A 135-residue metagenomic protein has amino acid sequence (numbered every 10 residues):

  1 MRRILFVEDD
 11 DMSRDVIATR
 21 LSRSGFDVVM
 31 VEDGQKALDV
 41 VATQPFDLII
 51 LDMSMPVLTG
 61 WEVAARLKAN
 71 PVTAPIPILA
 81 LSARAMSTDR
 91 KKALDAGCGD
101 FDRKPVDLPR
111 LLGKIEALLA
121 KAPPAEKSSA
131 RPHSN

Functional and structural regions predicted by a protein language model:
E8: Conserved acidic carboxylate
D15-R23: Charged docking surfaces used in two-component/phosphorelay signaling
M30-L48: Acidic, metal-coordinating helix/loop segments flanking the phosphotransfer/catalytic sites of two-component signaling
D52, S82: Active-site residues of response regulator receiver
M55: Receiver (REC) domain active-site loop signature in two-component systems and cognate sites in sensor histidine kinases
G99: Short, glycine/charged-rich "phosphate-handling" switch motifs in NTP-dependent and phosphotransfer domains
V106-I115: C-terminal output helix
